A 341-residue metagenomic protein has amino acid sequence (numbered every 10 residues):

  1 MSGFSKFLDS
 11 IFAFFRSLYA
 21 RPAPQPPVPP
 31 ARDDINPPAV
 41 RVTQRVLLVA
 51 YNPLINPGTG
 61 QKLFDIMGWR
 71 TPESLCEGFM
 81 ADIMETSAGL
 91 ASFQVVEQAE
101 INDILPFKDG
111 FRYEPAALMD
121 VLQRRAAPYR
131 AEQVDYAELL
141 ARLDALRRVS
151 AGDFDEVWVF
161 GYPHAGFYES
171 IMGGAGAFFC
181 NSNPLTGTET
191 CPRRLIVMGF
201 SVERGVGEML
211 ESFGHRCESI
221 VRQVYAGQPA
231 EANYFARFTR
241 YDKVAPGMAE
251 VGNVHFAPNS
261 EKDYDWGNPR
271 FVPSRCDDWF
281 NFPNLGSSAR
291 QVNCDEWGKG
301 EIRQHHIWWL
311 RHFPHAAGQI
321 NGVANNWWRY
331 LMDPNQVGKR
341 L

Functional and structural regions predicted by a protein language model:
S2-A20: Short hydrophobic helices that act as membrane-entry/anchoring signals
A23-P29: Intrinsically disordered, low-complexity proline-rich regions
P30-I66, Y225-L341: Replace "(M1/M4/M9/M12/WLM)" with "(e.g., M1/M4/M8/M9/M12/M26/WLM)" and add "not limited to" to clarify scope
A31-R147, Y168: Propeptide-to-catalytic entry region of secreted or membrane-anchored zinc metalloproteases
A126-G207: Acidic/His-rich structured neighborhood in mature extracellular/periplasmic domains
E203-Q223: Active-site recognition of the HExxH zinc-binding catalytic motif
